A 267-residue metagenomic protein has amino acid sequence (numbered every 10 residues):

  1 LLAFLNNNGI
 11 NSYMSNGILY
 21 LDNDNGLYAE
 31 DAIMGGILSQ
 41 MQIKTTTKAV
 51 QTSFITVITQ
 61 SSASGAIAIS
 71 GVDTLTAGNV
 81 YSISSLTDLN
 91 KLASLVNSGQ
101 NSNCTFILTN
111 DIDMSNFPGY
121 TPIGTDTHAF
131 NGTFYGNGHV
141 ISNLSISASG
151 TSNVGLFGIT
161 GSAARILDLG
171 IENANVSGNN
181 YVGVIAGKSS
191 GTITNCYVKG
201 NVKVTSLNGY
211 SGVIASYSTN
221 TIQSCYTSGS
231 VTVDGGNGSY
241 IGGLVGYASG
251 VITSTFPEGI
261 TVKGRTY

Functional and structural regions predicted by a protein language model:
N11-S62: Acidic, small/polar residue-enriched beta-strand/turn segments
T59, A63-Y267: Surface-exposed repetitive/solenoidal architectures
